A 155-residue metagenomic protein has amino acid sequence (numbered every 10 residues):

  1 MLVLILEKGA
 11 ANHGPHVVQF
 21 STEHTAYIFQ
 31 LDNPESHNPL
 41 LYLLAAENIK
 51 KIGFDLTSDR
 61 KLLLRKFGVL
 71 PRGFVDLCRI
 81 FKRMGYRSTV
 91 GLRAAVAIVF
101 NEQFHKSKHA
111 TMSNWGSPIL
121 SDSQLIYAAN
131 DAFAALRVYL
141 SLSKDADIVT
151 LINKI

Functional and structural regions predicted by a protein language model:
M1-I5: Short hydrophobic beta-strand that contains or immediately precedes a catalytic carboxylate
L6-S141: Conserved DEDDh/DEDDy metal-dependent 3′-5′ exonuclease domain
A134-I155: Acidic two-metal-ion nuclease catalytic site recognized across multiple nuclease folds, prominently DnaQ/RNase D-T
